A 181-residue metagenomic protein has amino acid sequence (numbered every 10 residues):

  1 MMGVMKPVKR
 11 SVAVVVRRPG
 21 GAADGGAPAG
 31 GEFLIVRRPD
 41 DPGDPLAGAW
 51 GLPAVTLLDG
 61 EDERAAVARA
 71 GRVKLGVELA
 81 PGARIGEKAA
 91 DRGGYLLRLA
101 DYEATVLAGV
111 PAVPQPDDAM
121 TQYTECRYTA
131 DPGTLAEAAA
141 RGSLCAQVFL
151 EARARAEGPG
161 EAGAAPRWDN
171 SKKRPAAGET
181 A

Functional and structural regions predicted by a protein language model:
M2-L34, T56, E87: Conserved N-terminal beta-strand and adjoining loop/helix that marks the start of the Nudix/MutT-like hydrolase domain
V16-R18, R37, V106, A130: Residue-level signal for short segments within beta-strands and strand-turn junctions of well-structured beta-sheet
P19-A22, D40-P42, A90-D91: Short polar/acidic secondary-structure junctions
P19-G30, P159-K173: Intrinsically disordered, low-complexity terminal tails and inter-domain linkers enriched for S/T/G/P/D/E
P42-G48: A conserved beta-turn-beta hairpin within the catalytic core of GNAT-like acetyltransferases that forms part
L52: Cytochrome P450 heme-thiolate "Cys pocket" and heme-binding signature region
V55-A80, K88-L144, N170-S171, P175 (+1 more regions): Unchanged
S143-R155: Short, basic/aromatic-enriched C-terminal tail that caps enzymatic domains
